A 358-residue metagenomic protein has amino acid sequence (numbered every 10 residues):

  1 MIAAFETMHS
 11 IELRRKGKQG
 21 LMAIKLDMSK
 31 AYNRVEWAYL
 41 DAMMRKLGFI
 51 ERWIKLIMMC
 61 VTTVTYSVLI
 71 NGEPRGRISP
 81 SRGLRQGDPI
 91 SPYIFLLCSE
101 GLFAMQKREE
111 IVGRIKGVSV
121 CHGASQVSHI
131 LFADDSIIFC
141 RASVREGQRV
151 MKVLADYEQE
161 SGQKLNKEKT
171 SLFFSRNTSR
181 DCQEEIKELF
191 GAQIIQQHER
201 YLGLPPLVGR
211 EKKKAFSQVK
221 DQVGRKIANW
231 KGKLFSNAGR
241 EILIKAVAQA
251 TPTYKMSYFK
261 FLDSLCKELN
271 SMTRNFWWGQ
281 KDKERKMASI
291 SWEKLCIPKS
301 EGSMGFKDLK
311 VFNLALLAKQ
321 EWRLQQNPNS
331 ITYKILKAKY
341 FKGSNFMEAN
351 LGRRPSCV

Functional and structural regions predicted by a protein language model:
M1-V358: A helix-boundary/hinge signal
